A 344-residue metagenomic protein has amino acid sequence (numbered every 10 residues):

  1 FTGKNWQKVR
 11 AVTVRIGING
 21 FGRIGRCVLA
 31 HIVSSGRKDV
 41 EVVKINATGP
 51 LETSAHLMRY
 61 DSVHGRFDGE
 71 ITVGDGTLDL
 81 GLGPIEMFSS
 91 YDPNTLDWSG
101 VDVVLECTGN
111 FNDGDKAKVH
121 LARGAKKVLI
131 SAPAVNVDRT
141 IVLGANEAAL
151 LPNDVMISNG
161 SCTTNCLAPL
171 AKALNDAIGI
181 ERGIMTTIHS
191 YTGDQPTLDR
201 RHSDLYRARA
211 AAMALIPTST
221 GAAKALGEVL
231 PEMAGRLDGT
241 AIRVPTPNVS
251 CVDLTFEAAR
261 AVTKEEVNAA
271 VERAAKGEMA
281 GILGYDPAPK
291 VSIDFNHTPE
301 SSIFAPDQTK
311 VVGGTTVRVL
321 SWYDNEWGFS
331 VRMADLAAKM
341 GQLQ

Functional and structural regions predicted by a protein language model:
W6, R10-A208, D335, L343: N-terminal Rossmann-like NAD(P) cofactor-binding subdomain of oxidoreductases, focused on the glycine-rich
R15-G17, I157-S158, V252-A259, V317-Y323: Short glycine-rich or small-residue beta-strand-to-loop segments that form or flank ligand, phosphate, metal/Fe-S
A30, S34-D97, G179-R182, T187-T316: C-terminal substrate-binding/catalytic lobe of Rossmann-fold NAD(P)-dependent oxidoreductases
T108-G109, C162, T218, A259 (+1 more regions): Structured loop/turn residues at secondary-structure junctions
N165, V262, W327-G328: A generic structural signal for alpha-helix starts
T298-Q344: NAD(P)-dependent Rossmann-like dehydrogenase/reductase catalytic/cofactor-binding core
